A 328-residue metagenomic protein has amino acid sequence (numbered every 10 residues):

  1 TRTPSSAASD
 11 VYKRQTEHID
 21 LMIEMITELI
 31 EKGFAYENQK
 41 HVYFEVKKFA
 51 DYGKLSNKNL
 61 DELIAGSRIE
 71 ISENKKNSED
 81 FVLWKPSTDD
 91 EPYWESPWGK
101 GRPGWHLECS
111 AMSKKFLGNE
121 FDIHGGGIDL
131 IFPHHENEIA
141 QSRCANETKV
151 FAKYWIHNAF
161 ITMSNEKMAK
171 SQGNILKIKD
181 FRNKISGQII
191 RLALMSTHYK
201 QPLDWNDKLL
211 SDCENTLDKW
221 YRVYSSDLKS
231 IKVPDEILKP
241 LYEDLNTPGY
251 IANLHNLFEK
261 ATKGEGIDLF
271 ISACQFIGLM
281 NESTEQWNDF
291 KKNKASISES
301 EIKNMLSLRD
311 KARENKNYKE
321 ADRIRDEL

Functional and structural regions predicted by a protein language model:
T1-A8, Y12: Single conserved hydrophobic/aromatic residue that forms the stacking wall/gate of nucleotide- or nucleobase-binding
K13-R14, G127: The substrate-binding groove and active-site-proximal loops of carbohydrate-active enzymes, especially glycoside
D20-K229: Alpha-helical recognition segments enriched in aromatics with Gly/Pro capping that present substrate-recognition
K167-L328: Structural preference for alpha-helix termini/caps and helix-kink/transition segments
